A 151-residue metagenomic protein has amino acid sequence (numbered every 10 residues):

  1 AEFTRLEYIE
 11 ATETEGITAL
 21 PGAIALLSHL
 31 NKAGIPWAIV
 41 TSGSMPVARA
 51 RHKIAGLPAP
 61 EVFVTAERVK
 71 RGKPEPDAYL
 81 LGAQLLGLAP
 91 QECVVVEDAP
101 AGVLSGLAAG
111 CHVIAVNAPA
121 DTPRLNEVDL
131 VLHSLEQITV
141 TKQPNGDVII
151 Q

Functional and structural regions predicted by a protein language model:
A1-A25, A33: Metal-dependent phosphoesterase signature
Y8, T14-E15, W37, E67-R68 (+1 more regions): A generic structural signal for short
S28-N31, M45-Q151: Asp-based, Mg2+/Mn2+-dependent phosphohydrolase catalytic module
P36-A38, H112: Proline-centered loop/turn at the N-terminus of a beta-strand
T41-G43: Conserved phosphate-coupling serine/threonine residues in phosphotransfer and NTP-handling enzymes
